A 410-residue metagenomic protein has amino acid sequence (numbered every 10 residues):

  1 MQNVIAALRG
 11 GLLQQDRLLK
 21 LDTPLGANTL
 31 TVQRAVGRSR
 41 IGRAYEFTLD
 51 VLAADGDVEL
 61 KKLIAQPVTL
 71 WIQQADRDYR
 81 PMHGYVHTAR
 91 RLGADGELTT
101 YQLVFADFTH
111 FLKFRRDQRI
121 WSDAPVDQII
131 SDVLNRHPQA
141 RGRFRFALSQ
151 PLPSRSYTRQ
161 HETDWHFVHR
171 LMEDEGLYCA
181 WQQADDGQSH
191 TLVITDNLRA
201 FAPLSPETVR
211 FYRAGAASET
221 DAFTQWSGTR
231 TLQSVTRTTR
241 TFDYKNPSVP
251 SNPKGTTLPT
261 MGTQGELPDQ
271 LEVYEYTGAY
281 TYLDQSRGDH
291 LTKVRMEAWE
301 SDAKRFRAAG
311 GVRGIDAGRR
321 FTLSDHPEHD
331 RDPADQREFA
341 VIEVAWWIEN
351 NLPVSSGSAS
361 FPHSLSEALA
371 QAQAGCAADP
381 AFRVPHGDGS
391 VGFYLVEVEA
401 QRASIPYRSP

Functional and structural regions predicted by a protein language model:
M1-P410: Amphipathic alpha-helical and helix-coil boundary elements used as assembly and membrane-proximal scaffolds
